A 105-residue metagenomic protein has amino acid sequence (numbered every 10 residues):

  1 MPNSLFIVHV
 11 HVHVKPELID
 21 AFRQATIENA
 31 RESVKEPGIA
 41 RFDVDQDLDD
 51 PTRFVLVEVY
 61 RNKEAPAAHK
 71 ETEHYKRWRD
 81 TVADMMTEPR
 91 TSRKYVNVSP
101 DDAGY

Functional and structural regions predicted by a protein language model:
M1-F6, V44-T52, D80-Y105: Glycine-rich beta-strand-turn "strand-cap" elements at beta-sheet edges
F6-E36, A40, V44: N-terminal first-folded block
F6-H13, D43-K70: Short, well-ordered beta-strand segments in beta-rich or mixed alpha/beta enzyme and ligand-binding folds
E17, E28, D49-P51, E73 (+2 more regions): Short alpha-helical
I27-A40, V59-R93: An amphipathic, aromatic/His-enriched active-site/gating alpha helix that lines ligand/cofactor pockets
